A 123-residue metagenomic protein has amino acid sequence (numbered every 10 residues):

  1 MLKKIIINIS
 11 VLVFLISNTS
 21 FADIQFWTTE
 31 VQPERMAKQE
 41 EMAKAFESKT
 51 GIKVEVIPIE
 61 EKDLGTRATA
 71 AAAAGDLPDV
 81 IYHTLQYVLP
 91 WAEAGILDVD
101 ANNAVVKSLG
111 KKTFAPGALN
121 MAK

Functional and structural regions predicted by a protein language model:
M1-I9: Bacterial N-terminal signal peptides that target proteins for export
N8-S17: Bacterial N-terminal signal peptides
A22-V31, I52-I57, D79-V80: Short, well-ordered beta-strand elements
F26, P33-A37, L89-P90: Short, solvent-exposed loop/turn elements at domain surfaces
Q32-G51: Short, polar/charged alpha-helical segment
I52, A72-H83, L97: Alpha-to-beta junction loops
I59-R67: Short helix-initiation/N-cap motifs at beta->coil->alpha
L85-K123: Hinge/lid segment of periplasmic solute-binding proteins
